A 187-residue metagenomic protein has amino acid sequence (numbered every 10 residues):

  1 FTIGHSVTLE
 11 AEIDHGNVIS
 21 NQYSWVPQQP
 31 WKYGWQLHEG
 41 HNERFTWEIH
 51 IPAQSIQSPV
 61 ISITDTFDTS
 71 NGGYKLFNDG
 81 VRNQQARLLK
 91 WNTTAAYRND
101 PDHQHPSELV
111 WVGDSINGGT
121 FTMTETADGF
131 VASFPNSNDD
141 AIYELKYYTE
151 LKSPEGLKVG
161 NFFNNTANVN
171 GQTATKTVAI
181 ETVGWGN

Functional and structural regions predicted by a protein language model:
F1-S58, F67-D68, N164-N187: Serine/threonine-rich, low-complexity linker/repeat segments that form flexible spacers/stalks
F1-S6, T126-N161: Low-complexity, intrinsically disordered segments enriched in Ser/Thr together with acidic residues
S6-E10, Q57, A96-P101, A132 (+2 more regions): Short, surface-exposed beta-strand/loop "edge" segments at domain boundaries and coil↔beta transitions
N42-E48, V60-S62, G129, I142-K146: Intrinsic-disorder/low-complexity, polar/charged segments enriched in Ser/Thr/Lys/Arg/Asp/Glu/Gln
Q54-V60, N71-R82, E155-L157: A short beta-turn/strand-edge loop motif at beta-sheet boundaries
I61-D65, A86: Short beta-strand elements bearing conserved aromatic residues within extracellular beta-rich modules
I63, Y147, N165-A167: Extracellular/surface recognition and adhesion modules
T69-F130: A surface/secretory-pathway sequence property marking extracellular, secreted, or lumenal proteins enriched
